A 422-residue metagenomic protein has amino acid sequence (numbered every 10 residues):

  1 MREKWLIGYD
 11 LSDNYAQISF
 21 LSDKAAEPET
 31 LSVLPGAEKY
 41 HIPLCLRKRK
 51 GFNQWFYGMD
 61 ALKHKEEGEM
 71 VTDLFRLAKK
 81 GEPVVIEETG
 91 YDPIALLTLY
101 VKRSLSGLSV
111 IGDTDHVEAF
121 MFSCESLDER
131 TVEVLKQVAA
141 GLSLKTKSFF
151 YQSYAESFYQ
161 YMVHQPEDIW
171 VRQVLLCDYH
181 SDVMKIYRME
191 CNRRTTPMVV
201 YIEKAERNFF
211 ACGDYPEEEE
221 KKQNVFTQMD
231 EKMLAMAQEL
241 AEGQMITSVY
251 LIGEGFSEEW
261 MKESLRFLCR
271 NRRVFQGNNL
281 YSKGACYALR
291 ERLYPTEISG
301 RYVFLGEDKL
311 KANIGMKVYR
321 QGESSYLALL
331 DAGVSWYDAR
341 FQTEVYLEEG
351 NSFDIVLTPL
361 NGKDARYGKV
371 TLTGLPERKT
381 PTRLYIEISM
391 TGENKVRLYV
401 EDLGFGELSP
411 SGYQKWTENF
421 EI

Functional and structural regions predicted by a protein language model:
M1-E82, A140, F150-Q152, L372 (+1 more regions): Early-domain small/polar-rich strand-loop-helix modules and first-structured segments of the mature chain
M1-L6, L144-L175, L280-L305, R378: Conserved phosphate-binding catalytic cores of ATP/NTP-utilizing and phosphoryl-transfer enzymes
R2, G8-Y15, D168-K185, M189-N192 (+3 more regions): A short acidic Gly-Thr/Ser loop motif
A16, H41-R49, C191-K232, A288 (+1 more regions): Glycine-rich phosphate-binding loop plus the immediately following alpha-helix
S32-S123, E206-L234: Conserved phosphate-binding loops in N-terminal lobes of ATP-dependent enzymes of the actin/Hsp70/sugar-kinase
A95-V163, N278: Active-site neighborhood for divalent-cation/phosphate handling
M121-T131, Q238-L265, R273, G277: Glycine-rich phosphate-binding loops at beta-strand->alpha-helix junctions
Y287-T373, R383: Acidic, glycine/GT-rich loop-and beta-edge segments that sit at the periphery of enzyme/chaperone cores
